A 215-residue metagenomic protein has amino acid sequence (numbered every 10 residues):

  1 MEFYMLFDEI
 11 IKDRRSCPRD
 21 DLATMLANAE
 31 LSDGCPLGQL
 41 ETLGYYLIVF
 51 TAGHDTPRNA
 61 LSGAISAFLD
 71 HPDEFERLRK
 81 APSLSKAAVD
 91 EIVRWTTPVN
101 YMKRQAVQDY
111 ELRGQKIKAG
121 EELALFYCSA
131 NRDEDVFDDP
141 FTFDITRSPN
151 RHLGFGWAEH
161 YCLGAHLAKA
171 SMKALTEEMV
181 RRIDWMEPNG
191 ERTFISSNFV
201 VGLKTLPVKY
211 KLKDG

Functional and structural regions predicted by a protein language model:
M1-G215: Cytochrome P450
